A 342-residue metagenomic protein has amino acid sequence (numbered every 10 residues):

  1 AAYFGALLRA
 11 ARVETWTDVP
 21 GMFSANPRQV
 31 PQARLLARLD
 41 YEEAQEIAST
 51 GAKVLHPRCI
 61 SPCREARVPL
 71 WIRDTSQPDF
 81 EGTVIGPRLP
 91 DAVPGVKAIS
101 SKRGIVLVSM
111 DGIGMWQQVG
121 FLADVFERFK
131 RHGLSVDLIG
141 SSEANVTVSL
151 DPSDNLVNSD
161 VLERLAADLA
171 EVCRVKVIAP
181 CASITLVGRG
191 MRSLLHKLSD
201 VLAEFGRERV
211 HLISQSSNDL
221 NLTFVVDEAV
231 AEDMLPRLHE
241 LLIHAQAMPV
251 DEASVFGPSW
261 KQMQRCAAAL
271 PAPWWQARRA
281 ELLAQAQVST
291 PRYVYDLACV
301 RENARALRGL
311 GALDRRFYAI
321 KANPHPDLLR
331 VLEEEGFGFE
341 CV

Functional and structural regions predicted by a protein language model:
A1-K261: C-terminal catalytic "cap/lid" subdomain
V250-V342: A charged N-terminal "starter" segment
